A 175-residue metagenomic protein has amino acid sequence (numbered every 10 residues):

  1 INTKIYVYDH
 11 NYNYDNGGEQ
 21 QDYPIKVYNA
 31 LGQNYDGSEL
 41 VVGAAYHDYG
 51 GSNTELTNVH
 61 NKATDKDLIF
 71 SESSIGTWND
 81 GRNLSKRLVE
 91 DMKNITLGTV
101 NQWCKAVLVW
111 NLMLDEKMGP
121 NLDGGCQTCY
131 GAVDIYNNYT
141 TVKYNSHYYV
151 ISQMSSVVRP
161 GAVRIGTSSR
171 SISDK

Functional and structural regions predicted by a protein language model:
I1-K175: Substrate-binding and catalytic surfaces of secreted/luminal carbohydrate-active proteins
